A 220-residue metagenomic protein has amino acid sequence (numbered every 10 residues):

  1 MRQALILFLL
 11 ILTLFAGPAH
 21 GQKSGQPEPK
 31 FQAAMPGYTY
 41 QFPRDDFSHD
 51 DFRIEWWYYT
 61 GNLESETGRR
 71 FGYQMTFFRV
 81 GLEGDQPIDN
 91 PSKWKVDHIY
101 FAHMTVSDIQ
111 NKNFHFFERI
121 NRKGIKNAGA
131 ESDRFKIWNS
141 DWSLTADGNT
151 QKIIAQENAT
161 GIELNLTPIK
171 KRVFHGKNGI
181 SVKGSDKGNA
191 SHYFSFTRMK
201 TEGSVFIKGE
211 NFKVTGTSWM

Functional and structural regions predicted by a protein language model:
M1-A4: Positively charged n-region of N-terminal signal peptides that target proteins for export
I6-F15: Bacterial N-terminal signal peptides
G21-M220: Targeting-peptide/extracellular-domain and disordered-appendage signature
